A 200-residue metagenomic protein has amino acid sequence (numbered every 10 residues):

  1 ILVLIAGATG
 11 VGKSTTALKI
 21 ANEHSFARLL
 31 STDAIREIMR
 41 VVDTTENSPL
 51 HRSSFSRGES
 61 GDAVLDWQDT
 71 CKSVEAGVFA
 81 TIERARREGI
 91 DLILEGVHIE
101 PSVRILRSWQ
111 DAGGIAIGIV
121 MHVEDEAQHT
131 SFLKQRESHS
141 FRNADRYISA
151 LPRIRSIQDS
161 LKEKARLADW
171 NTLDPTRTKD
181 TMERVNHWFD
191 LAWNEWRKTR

Functional and structural regions predicted by a protein language model:
L2-E23: Glycine-rich phosphate-binding P-loop
A21-T32: Post-Walker A helix-loop "phosphate-sensing" segment adjacent to the P-loop in P-loop NTPases
F26-A27, A112-I117, A168-W170: Short glycine-/polar-rich loops that comprise or flank the Walker A/P-loop and associated switch/sensor motifs
R28, I38-I90: Conserved nucleotide-sensing/catalytic segment adjacent to the nucleotide-binding pocket in NTP-handling enzymes
T45-H51, Q110-G113, R136-E137, L191-A192: Short, hinge-like loop/turn segments at secondary-structure boundaries
D91-G96: Structural recognition of the conserved hydrophobic beta-strand(s) that form the central parallel beta-sheet of P-loop
G114-D159: A glycine- and Lys/Arg-enriched "phosphate-lid" helix/loop adjacent to the NTP-binding pocket of small-molecule kinases
D159-R200: NTP-dependent small-molecule kinase module
